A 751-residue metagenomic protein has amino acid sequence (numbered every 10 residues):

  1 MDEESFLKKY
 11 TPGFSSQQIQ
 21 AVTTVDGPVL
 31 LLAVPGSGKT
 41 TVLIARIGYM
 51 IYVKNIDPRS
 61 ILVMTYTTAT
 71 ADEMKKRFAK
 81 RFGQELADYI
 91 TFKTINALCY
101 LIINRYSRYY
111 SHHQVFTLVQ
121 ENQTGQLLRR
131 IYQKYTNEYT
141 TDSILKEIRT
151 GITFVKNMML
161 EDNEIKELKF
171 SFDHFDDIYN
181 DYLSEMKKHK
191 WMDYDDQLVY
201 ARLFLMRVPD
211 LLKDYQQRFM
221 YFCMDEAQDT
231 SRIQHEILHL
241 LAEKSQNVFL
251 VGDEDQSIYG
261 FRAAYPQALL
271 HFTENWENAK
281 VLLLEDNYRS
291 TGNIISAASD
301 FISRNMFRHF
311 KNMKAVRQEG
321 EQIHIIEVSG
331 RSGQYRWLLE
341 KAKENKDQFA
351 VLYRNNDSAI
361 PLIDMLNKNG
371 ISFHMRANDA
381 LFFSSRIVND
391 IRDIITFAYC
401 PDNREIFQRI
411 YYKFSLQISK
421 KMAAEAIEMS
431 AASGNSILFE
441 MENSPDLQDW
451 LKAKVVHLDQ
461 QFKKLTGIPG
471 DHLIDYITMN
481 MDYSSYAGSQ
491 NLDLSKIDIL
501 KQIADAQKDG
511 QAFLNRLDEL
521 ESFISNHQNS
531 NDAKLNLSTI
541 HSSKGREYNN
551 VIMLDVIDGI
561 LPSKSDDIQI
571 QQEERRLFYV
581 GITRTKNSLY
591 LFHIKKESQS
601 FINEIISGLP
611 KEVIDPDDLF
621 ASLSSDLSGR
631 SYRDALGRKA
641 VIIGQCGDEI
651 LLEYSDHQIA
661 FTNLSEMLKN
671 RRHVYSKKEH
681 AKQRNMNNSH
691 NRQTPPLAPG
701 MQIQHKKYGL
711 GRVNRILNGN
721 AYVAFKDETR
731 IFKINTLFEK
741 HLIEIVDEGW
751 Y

Functional and structural regions predicted by a protein language model:
D2-K8, D26-P28, V34-S37, G48-L205 (+7 more regions): A basic/glycine-biased coupling hinge at the interface between accessory DNA-binding modules
T11-V25, I233: N-terminal pre-P-loop "Q-motif" helix
L31, P35-L43, I47, E277-K280 (+2 more regions): Helicase P-loop NTPase motor core
S37, Y221, Q228-R304, N312-A315 (+1 more regions): Conserved helicase motor core of SF1/SF2 NTP-dependent helicases
V63, F92, L250, L283 (+1 more regions): Conserved SAM-binding loop
E319, K343-G470, S484: ATPase/helicase motor core of nucleic-acid motors
N345, E442-S542, R546-E547, I560-S563 (+2 more regions): Accessory C-terminal helicase-associated subdomains
I557-G647, L651-Y654, N663, K669 (+4 more regions): C-terminal accessory regions
